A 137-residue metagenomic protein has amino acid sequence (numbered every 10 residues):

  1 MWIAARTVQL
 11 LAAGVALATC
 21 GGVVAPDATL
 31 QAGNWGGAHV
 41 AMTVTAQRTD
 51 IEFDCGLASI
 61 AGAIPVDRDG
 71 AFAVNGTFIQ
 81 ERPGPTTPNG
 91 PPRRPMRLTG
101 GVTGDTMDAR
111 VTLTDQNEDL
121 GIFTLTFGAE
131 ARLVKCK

Functional and structural regions predicted by a protein language model:
M1-T19: Sec-dependent bacterial lipoprotein signal peptides
G21-A25: Bacterial signal peptide processing site
P26-M42, V74, A109-V111, R132-K137: Tryptophan-anchored aromatic micro-motifs
A38-Q80: N-terminal glycine/threonine-rich, aromatic-flanked beta-hairpin/loop signature
A41-A46, M96-V102: Broad, structure-driven detector of short, well-ordered beta-strand segments within folded domains
A58-G70, T106-K137: Edge beta-strand at a domain terminus
V74-G101: An anionic, turn-rich surface loop/hairpin at beta-sheet edges that serves as a generic interaction/coordination patch
